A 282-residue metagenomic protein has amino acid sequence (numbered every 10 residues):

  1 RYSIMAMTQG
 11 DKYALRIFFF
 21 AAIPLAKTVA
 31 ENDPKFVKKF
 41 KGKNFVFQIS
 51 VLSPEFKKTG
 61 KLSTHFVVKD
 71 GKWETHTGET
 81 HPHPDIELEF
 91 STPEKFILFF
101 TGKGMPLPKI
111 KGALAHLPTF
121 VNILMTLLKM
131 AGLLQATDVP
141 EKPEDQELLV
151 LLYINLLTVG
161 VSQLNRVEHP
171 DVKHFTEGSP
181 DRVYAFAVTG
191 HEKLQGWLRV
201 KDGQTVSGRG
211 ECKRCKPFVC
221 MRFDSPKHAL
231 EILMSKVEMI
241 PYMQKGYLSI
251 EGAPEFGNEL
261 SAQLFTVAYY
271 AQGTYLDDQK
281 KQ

Functional and structural regions predicted by a protein language model:
Y2-Q282: Feature captures hydrophobic
